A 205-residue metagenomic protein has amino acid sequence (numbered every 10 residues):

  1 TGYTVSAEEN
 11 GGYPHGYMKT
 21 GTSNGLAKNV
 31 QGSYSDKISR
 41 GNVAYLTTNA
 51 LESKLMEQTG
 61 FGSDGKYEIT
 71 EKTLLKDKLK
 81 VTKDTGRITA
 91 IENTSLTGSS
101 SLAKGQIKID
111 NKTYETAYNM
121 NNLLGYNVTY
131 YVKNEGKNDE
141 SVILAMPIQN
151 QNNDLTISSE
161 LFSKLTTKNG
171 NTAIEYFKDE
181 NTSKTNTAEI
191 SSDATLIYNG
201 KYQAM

Functional and structural regions predicted by a protein language model:
T1-E175: N-terminal propeptides
T85, T94-S95, E180, S192-A194: Coil residues (strongly favoring Ser/Thr
D110-N122, S183-M205: Beta-strand/loop nucleic-acid-binding surfaces
Y176-F177, A204: Periplasmic scaffold and linker elements that assemble and bridge Gram-negative envelope complexes
